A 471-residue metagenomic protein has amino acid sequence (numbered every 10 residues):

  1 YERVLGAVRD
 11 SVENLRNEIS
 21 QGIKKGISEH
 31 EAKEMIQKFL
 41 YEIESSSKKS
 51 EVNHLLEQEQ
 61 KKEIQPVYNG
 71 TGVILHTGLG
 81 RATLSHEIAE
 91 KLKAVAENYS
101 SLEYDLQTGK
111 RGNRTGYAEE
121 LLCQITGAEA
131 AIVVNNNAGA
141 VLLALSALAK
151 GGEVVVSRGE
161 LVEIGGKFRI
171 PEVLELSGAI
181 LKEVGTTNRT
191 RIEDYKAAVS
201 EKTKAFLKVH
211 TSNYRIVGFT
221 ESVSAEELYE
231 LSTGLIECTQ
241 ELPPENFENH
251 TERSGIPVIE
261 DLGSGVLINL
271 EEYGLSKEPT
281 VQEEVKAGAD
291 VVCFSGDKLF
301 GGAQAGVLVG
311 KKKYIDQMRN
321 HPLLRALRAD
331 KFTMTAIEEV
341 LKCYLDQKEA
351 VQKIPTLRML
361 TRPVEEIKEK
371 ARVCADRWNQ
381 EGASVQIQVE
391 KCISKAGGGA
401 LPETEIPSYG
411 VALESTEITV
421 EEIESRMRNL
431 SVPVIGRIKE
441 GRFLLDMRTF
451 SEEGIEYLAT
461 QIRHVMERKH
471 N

Functional and structural regions predicted by a protein language model:
Y1-E57: Long amphipathic alpha-helical segments
E63-I64, A130-A131, F294, V432-R437: A short linear hydrophobic-aromatic micro-motif
Y68-G72, F300-A303, I406, R437-F443: Short Gly/Ser/Thr- and Asp/Glu-enriched loop/turn motifs at secondary-structure junctions
G70-T71, R81-Q107: Glycine-rich phosphate-binding segment of PLP-dependent enzymes
R81-H86, E90, S415-N471: PLP-dependent enzyme catalytic core of the Aspartate aminotransferase-like
T108-Y344, Q461: Conserved PLP-enzyme active-site core in the AAT-like
T333-M334, E338-G397: Conserved PLP-dependent catalytic core of the aminotransferase class-I/II
R377-E440: Catalytic-core signal marking the mid-to-C-terminal active-site face
